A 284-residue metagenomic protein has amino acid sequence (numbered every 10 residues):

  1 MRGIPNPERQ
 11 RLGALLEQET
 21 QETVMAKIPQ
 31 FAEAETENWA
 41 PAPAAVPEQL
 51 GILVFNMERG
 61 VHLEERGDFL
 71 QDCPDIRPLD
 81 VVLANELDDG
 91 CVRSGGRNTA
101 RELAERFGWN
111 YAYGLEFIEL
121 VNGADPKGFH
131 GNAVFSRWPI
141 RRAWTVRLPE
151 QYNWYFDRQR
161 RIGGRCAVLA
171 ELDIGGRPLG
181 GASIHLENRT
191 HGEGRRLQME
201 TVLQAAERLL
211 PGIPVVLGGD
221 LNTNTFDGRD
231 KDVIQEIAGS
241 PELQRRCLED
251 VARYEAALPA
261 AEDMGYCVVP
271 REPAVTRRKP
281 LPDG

Functional and structural regions predicted by a protein language model:
I4-A42, L87-P178: Structured beta-strand-rich core segments of catalytic domains in phosphoester-bond hydrolases
L50-M57, L70-G96, F135, A170 (+2 more regions): Active-site beta-strand/loop signature of hydrolases that rely on acidic residues for catalysis
E58, D88, F117-I118, H185-E187 (+3 more regions): Catalytic metal-binding/acid-base residues of hydrolase active sites
R59-E64, D89-S94, H191-E193: Acidic-and-aromatic substrate-binding clefts and catalytic sites of carbohydrate-active enzymes
H62-R66, T99, L103, Y113 (+3 more regions): Stable alpha-helical elements in mature extracytoplasmic
E65-G67, G95-R97, G123-P126, R147 (+5 more regions): Short aromatic-enriched loop/helix-cap "lid" or pocket-rim segments at secondary-structure transitions that line
R161, L179-N188, E242-R246: Active-site-proximal loop/helix segment associated with metal-binding centers of metalloenzymes
G194-G284: Metal-dependent phosphoesterases centered on the DNase I-like endonuclease/exonuclease/phosphatase
